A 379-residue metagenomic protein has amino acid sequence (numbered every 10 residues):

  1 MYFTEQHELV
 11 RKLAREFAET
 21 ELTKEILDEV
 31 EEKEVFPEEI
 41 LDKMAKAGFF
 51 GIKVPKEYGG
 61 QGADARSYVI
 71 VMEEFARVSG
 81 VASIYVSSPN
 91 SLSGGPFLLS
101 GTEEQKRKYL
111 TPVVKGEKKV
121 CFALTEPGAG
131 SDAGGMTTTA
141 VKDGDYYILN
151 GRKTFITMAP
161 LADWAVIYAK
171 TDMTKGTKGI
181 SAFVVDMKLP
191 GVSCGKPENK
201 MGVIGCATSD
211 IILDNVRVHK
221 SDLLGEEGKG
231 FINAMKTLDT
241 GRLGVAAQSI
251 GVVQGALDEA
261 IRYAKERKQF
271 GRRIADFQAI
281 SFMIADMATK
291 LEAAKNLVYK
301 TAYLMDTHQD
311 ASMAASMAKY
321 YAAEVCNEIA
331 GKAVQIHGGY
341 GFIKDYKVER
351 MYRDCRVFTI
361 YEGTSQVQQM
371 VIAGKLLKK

Functional and structural regions predicted by a protein language model:
M1-A82, S88, S100-Q105, P112 (+5 more regions): Alpha-helical interface subdomain recognition
G94-S100, F122-A123: Flexible, glycine-rich active-site loops centered on histidine and acidic residues that chelate a metal or position
G116-L124: A short, Trp-centered hydrophobic/proline-enriched beta-strand micro-motif
C121, G135-T139, Y146, W164-Y168 (+2 more regions): Conserved hydrophobic/aromatic beta-strand scaffold that supports enzyme active sites
G128-S131, F155-M158, D172-T174, K200-A207: Short Gly/Pro-enriched turn/cap motifs at secondary-structure boundaries
G135, K188-H219: Flexible, small-/acidic-enriched active-site or ligand-binding loops
Y146, N150-C194: A short core secondary-structure module
D214-I232: Long, acidic (Asp/Glu-rich), low-complexity accessory segments flanking structured domains
